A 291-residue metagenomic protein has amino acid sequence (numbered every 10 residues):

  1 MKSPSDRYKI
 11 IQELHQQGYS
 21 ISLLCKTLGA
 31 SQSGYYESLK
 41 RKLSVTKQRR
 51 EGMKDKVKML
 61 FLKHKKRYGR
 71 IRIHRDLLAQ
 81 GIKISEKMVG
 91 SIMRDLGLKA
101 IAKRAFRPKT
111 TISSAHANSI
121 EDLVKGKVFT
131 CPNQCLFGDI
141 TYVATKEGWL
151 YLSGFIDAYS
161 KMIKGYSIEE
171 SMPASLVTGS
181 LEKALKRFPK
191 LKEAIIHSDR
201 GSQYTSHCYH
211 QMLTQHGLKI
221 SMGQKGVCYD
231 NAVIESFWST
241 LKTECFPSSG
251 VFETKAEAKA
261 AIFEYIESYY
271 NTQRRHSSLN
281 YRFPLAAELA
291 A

Functional and structural regions predicted by a protein language model:
K2-Y8, C25, Q32-C131, V227 (+1 more regions): Basic, flexible linker segments flanking DNA-binding modules in nucleic acid-interacting mobile-element proteins
I11, L24-C25, Y35, V57 (+15 more regions): Mobile genetic element proteins and their domesticated derivatives, centered on retroelements and DNA transposons
Y19-S20, Y68, I84, E253: Residue-level signal for the short linker/turn that defines the boundary of a DNA-recognition helix
L43, T214-L218, T240-A291: C-terminal domain-tail junction helix/linker
S44, K83, V128-T130, T145-K146 (+3 more regions): Conserved, non-catalytic sequence blocks in retroelement Pol enzymes and Pol-derived host proteins
T110-I112, S198-R200, S206-Y209, I220-K242 (+2 more regions): RNase H-like two-metal-ion nuclease catalytic core shared by retroviral integrases and related mobile-element nucleases
G126-K164, E170-M172: An active-site-proximal beta-strand-loop segment
A144, G148, Y166-P189, T205: Active-site beta-loop-alpha junctions of metal-dependent nucleic acid enzymes, especially the RNase H-like/DDE
